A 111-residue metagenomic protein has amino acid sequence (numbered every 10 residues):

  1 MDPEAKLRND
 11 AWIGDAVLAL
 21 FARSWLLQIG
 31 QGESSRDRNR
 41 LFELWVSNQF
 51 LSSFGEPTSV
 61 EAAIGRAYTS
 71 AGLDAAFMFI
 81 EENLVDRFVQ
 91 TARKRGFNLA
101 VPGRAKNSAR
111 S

Functional and structural regions predicted by a protein language model:
M1-S111: RNase III-family endoribonuclease catalytic core
